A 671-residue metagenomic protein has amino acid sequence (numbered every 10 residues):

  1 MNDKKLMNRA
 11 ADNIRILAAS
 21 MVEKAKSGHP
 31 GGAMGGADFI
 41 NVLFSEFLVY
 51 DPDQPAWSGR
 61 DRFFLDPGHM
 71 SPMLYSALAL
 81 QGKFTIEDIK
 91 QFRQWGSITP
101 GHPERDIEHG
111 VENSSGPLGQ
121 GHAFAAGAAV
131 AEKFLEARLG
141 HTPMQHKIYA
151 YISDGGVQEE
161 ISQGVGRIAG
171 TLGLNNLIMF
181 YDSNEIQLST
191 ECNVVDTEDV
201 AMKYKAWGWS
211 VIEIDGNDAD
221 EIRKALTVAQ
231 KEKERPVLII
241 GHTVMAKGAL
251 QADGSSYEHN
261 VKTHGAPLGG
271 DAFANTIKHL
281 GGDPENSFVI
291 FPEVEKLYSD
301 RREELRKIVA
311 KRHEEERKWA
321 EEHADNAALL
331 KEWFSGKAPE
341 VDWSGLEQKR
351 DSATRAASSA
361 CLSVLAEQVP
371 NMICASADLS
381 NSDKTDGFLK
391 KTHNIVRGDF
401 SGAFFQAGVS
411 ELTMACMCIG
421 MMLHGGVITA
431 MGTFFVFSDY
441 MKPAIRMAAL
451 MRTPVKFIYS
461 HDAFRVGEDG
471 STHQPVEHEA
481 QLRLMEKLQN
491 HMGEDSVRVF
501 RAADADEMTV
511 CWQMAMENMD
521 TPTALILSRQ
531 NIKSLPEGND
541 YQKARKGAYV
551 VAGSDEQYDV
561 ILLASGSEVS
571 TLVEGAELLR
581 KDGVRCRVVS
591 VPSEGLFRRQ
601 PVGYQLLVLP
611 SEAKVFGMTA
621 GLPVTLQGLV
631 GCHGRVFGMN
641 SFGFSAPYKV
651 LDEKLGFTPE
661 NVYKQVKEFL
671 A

Functional and structural regions predicted by a protein language model:
M1-K147, K296, R302-I526, N531-K533 (+3 more regions): Thiamine diphosphate
D66, S153-D154, N217, S410 (+2 more regions): Structured loop/turn residues at secondary-structure junctions
Q94-D106, F124, V130, F134-Q145 (+5 more regions): Thiamine diphosphate
A150-Y151, M179, A375, F616: Residue-level marker for buried hydrophobic side chains located in beta-strands that build the well-ordered beta-sheet
G155-I161: Short acidic, Gly/Ser-rich segments with clustered Asp/Glu that frequently serve as metal-coordination loops in enzyme
E159, I222-R223, S382-K384, M414 (+4 more regions): Short, well-ordered alpha-helical microsegments
I277-A310: Non-catalytic, alpha-helical, charged scaffold/linker segments that couple or flank catalytic or architectural cores
